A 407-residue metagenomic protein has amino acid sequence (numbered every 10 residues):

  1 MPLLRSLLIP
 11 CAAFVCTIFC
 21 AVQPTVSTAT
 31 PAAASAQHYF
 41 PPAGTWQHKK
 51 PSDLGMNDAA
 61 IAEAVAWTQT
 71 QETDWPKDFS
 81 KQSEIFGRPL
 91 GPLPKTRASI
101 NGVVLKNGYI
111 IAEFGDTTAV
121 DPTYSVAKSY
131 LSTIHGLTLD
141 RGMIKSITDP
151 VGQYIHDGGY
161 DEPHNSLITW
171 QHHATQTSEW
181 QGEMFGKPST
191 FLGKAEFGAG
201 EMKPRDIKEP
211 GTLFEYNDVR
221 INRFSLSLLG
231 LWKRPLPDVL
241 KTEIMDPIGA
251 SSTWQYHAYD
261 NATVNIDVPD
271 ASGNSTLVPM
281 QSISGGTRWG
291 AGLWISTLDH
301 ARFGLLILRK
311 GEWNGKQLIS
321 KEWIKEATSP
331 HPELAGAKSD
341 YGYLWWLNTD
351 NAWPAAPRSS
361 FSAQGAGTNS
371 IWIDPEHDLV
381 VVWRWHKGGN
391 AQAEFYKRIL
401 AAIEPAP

Functional and structural regions predicted by a protein language model:
P2-S6, F14-C16, C20-D116, R141-I144 (+3 more regions): N-terminal leader/targeting segments and the immediately adjacent pre-domain N-terminus
Q47-K49, Q69, T73-P94, T123 (+2 more regions): Active-site-proximal loop and beta-strand segments within enzyme catalytic domains
N57, G108, P122-I147, H173 (+3 more regions): Active-site SXXK
I110-T118, W180-N261, G286, A291: Catalytic-site signature segments of enzymes, centered on catalytic residues
S129, R220-S227, A291-W313, N369-W385: Active-site-proximal alpha-helical segments within enzyme catalytic domains
R141-W180, W232-G290, E322: Active-site helix/loop module of the DD-peptidase/beta-lactamase fold, centered on the serine-lysine SxxK catalytic
N265-T287, S329-V380: Active-site Gly/Thr loop motif
S362-P407: Structured C-terminal helix/loop/strand segments within mature extracytoplasmic catalytic/sensor domains
